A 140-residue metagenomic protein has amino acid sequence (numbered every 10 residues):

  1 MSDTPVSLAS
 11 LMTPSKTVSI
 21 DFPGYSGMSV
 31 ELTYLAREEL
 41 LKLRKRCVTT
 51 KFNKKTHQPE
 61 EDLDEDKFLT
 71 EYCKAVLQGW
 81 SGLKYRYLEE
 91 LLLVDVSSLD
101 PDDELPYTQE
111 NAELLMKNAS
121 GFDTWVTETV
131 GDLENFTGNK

Functional and structural regions predicted by a protein language model:
M1-K16: Extended acidic low-complexity intrinsically disordered regions
P14-G24: Glycine-rich loop/turn
F22, S26-K140: Short, surface-exposed, charged amphipathic helix/loop patches that serve as local interaction elements
